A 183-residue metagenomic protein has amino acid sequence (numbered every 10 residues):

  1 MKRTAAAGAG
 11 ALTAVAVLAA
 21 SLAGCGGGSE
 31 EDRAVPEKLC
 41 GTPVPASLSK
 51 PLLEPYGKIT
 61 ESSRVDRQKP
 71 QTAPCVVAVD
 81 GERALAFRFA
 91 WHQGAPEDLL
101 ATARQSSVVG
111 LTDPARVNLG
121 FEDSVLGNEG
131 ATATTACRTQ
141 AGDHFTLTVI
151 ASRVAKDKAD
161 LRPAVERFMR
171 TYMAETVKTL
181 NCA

Functional and structural regions predicted by a protein language model:
M1-V15, E30-D32, L161: N-terminal export and membrane-targeting signals
L18: Extended ligand-binding groove/face enriched in aromatic
S21-G24: C-terminal motif of bacterial Sec signal peptides marking the signal peptidase cleavage site
G28-A183: A small/polar (G/S/T-enriched), proline-flanked helix-loop surface module common in exported/cell-envelope proteins
